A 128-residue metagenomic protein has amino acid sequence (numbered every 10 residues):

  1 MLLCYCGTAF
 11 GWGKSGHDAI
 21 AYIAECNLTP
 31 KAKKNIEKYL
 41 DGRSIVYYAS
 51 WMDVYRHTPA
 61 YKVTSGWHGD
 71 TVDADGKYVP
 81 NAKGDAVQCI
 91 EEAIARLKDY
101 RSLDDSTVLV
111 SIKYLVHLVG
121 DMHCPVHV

Functional and structural regions predicted by a protein language model:
F10-L118, P125: N-terminal, motif-rich segments that launch catalysis or mediate targeting to/interaction with membranes, typified by
V128: Glycine- and acidic-residue-rich phosphate-binding/metal-coordinating active-site segment common to enzymes that handle
